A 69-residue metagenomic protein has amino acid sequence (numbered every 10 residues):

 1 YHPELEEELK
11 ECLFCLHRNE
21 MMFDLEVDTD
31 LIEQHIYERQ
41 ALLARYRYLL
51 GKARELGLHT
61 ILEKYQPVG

Functional and structural regions predicted by a protein language model:
Y1-G69: Charge-rich amphipathic alpha-helical interaction elements
